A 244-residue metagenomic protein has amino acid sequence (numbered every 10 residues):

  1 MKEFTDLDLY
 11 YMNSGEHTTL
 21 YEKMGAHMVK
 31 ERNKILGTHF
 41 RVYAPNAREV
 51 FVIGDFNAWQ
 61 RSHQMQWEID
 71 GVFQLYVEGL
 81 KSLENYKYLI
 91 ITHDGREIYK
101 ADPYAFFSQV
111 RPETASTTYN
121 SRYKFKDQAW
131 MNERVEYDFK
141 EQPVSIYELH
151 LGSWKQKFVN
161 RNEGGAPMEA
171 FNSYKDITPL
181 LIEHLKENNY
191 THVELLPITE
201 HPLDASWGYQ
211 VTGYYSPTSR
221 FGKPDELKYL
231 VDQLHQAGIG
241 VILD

Functional and structural regions predicted by a protein language model:
M1-H39, Q60, W67-E148, S153-G165 (+2 more regions): The feature marks proteins involved in alpha-glucan
Y43-V50, N57-W59, K81: Short proline/glycine-enriched turn/loop motifs at strand-loop junctions of beta-rich domains
V50-V52, Y86: Short beta-strand elements bearing conserved aromatic residues within extracellular beta-rich modules
G54, S153, P197: Residues that line or immediately flank small-molecule/substrate-binding pockets and catalytic motifs
E133-Y137, T178-N189: Short amphipathic alpha-helices and their capping/turn segments at secondary-structure boundaries
S145-L149, V193-L195, V241-L243: Hydrophobic faces of well-ordered beta-strands that scaffold small-molecule active sites in alpha/beta enzyme cores
Q156-N172, E183-K228: Aromatic-lined carbohydrate-binding/catalytic grooves of carbohydrate-active enzymes
P224-L243: C-terminal EAL-domain catalytic cores of bacterial cyclic di-GMP phosphodiesterases
